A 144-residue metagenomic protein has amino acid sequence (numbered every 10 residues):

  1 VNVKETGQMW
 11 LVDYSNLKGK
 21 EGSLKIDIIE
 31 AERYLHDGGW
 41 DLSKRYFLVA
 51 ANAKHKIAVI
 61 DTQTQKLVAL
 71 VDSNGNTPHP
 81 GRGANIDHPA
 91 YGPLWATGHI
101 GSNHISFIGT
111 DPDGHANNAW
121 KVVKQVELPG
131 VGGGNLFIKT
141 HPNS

Functional and structural regions predicted by a protein language model:
V1-S144: Predominantly soluble domains enriched in secretory-pathway, periplasmic, or organellar proteins
